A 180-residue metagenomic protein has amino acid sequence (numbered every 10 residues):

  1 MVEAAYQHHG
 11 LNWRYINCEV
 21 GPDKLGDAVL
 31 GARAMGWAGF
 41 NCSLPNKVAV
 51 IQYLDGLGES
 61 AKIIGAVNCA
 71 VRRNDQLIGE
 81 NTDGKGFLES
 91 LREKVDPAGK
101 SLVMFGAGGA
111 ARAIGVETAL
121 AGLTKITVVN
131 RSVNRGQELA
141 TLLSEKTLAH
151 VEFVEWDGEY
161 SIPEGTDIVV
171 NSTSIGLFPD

Functional and structural regions predicted by a protein language model:
M1-V95: Phosphate/diphosphate ligand-binding glycine-rich loop within oxidoreductases
L11, R73, T147-F153: A short helix-to-beta-strand connector/capping loop
R14-I16, V103, I126-T127, E152: A structural signal for isolated positions on well-ordered beta-strands in alpha/beta enzyme cores
A38, K100, D167-I168: Conserved acidic residues
N41-S43, F105-G106, N171: Short beta-strand segments
N81-G84, L91, V95-L123, N130-R131: Glycine-rich adenosine-cofactor-binding loop
A121-T147: NAD(P)-binding Rossmann-fold cofactor-contacting core
L148-D180: Rossmann-like adenosine-cofactor binding region
